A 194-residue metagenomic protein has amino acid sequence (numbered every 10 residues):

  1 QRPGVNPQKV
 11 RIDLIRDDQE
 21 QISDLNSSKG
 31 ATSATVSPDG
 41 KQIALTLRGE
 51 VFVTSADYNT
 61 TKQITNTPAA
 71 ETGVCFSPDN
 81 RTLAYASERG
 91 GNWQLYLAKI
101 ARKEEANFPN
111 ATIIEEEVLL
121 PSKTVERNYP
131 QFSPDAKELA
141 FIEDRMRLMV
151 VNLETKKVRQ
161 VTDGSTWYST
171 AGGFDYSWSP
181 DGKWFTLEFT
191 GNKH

Functional and structural regions predicted by a protein language model:
Q1-P3, I15-Q19, S27, K41-E50 (+8 more regions): A flexible loop/linker signature enriched in serine peptidases of the S9 family
G4-N6, I12, G30: Alpha-solenoid helical repeat scaffolds
Q8-I15, Q19-I22: Non-catalytic extracellular/periplasmic "stalk" and linker regions immediately N-terminal to catalytic or recognition
L25, G30-V36: Glycine-rich phosphate/pyrophosphate-binding loop and adjacent beta-alpha nucleotide/cofactor-binding cores
A34-Q42, G73-T82, Y129-E138, D175-W184: Blade-terminus and WD-like Trp-Asp/Gly-His loop motifs, strongest in beta-propeller folds
I113-L119: Asp-box/WD-like beta-propeller blade repeats and closely related beta-sheet repeat scaffolds
